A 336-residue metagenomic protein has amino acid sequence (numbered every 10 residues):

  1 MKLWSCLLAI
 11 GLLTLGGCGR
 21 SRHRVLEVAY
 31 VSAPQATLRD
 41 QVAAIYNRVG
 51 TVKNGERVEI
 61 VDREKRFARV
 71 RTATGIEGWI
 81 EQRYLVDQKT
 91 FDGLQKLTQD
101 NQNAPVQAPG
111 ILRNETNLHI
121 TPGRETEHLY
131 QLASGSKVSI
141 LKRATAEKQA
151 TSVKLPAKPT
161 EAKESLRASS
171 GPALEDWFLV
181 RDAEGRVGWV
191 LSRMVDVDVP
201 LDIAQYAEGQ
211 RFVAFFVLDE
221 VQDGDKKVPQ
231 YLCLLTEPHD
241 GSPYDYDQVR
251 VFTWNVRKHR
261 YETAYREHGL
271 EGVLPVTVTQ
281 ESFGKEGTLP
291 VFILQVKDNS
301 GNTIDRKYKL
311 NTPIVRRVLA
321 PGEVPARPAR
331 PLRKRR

Functional and structural regions predicted by a protein language model:
M1-S5: Positively charged n-region of N-terminal signal peptides that target proteins for export
T14-G17: C-terminal motif of bacterial Sec signal peptides marking the signal peptidase cleavage site
G19-A33, E59, R71-G110, K154-K227 (+4 more regions): Boundary regions of SH3-family modules and the immediately adjacent low-complexity/disordered segments in eukaryotic
V25-L26, D40-R63, I120-R143, Q149: SH3/SH3-like (including bacterial SH3b) beta-barrel domains that bind proline-rich motifs or cell-wall ligands
L38-D40, V106-P109, R113-T121, L141 (+2 more regions): Core beta-strand residues in small-molecule sensory/regulatory alpha/beta domains
K65-R71, A146-A157: Short, Lys/Arg- and Gly-enriched loop/turn segments at beta-strand edges
V228-S242, G287-D298: Short beta-strand elements that form the blades of beta-propeller/WD-repeat-like and other beta-sheet-rich scaffold
Y265-R336: Hydrophilic extracytoplasmic domains
